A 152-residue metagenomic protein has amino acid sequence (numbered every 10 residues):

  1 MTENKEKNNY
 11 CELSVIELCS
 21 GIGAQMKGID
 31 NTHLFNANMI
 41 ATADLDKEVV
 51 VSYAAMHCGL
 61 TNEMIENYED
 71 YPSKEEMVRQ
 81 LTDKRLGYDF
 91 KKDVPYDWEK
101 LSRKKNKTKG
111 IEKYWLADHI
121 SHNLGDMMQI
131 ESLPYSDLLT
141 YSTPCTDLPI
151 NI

Functional and structural regions predicted by a protein language model:
M1-I152: Conserved active-site and SAM-binding loop architecture of S-adenosyl-L-methionine-dependent nucleic-acid
